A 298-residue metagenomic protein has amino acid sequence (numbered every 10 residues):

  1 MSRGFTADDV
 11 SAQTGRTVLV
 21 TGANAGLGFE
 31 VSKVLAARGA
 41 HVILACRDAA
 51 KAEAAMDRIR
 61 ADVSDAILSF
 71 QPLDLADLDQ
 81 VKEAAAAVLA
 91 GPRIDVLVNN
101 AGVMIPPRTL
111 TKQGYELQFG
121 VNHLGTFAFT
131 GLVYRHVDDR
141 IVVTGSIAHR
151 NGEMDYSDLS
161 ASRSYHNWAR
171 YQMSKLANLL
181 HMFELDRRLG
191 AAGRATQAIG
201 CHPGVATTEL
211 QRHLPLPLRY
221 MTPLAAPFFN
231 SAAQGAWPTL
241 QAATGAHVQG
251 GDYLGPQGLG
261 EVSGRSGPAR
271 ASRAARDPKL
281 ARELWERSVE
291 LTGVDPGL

Functional and structural regions predicted by a protein language model:
M1-L214, L291-L298: Rossmann-fold NAD(P)H-dependent dehydrogenase/reductase core
V18-L19, M173, A225-A226, A271-S272: Short, contiguous strand/loop micro-motifs
L44, L73, P227, R273-R276: Pocket-edge positions in alpha/beta enzyme catalytic cores
K51, L216-P217, P227, L280: Short acidic-hydrophobic sequence patches enriched in Asp/Glu that either
F70, G102, Y115, L159-S162 (+4 more regions): Residue-level signal for alpha-helical context at structural boundaries
P72, P92, P106-P107, P215-P217 (+6 more regions): Proline-rich intrinsically disordered, low-complexity coils
S157-Y165, P215-P223, S263-S272: Short glycine/proline- and charge-enriched loop/turn segments that cap or connect secondary-structure elements
T222-A269, R276-R282, E286: C-terminal helical subdomain
